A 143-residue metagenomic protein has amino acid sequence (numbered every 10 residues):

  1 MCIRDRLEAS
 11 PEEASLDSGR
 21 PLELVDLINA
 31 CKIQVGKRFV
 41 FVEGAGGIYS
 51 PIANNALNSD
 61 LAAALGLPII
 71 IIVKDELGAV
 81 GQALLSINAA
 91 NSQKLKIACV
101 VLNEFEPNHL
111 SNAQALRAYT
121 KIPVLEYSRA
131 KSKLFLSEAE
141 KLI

Functional and structural regions predicted by a protein language model:
M1-I3: Short, small-residue-biased leader/transition segments that mark boundaries at the very start of proteins
P11-I52, S59: Phosphate-binding/switch loop-helix module in NTP-utilizing enzymes
F41-E43, I70-I72, V101: Structural motif
A45-G46, E76, F105, S128: Anionic group-transfer/hydrolysis microenvironments
A53-D60, L84-I87, L110-Q114: Charged helix-capping and loop-helix junction motifs
A53-D75: Inter-motif core of Ras-like GTPase G domains
V73-G81, L85-N88: Active-site beta-alpha connecting loops in nucleotide-dependent enzymes
I87-I143: C-terminal lobe/tail of nucleotide-utilizing enzymes
